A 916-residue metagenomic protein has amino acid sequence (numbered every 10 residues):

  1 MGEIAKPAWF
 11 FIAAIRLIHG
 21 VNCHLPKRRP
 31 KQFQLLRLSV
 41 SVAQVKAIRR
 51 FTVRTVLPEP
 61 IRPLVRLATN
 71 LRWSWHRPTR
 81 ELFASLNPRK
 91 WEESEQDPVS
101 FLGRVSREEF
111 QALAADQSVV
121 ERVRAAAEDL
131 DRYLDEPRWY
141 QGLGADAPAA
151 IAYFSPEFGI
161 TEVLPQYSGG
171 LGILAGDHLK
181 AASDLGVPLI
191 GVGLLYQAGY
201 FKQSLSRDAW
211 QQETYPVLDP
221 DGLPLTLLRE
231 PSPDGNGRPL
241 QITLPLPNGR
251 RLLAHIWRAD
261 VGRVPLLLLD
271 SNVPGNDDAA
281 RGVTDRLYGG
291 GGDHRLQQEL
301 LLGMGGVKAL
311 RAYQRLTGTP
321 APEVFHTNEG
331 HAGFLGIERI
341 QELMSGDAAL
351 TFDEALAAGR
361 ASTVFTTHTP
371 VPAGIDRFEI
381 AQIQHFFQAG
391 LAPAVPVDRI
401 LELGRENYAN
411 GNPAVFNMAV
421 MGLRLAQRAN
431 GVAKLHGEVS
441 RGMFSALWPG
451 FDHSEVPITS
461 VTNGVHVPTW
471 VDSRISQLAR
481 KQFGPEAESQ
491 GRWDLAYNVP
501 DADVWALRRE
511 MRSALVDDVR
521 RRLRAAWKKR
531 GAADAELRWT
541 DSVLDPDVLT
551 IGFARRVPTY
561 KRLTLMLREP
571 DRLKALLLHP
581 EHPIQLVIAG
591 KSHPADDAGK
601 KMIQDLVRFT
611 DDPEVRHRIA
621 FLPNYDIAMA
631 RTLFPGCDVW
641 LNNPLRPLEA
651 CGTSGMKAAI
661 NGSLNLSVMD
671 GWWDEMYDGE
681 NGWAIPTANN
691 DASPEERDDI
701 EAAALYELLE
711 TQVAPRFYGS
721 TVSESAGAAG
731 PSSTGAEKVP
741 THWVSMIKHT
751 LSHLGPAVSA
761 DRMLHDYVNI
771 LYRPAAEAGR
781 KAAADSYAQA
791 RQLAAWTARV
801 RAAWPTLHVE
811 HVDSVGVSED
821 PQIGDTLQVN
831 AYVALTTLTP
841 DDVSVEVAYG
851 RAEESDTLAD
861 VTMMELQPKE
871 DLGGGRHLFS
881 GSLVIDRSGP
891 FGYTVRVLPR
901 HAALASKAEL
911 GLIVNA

Functional and structural regions predicted by a protein language model:
M1, K6-P7, E299, W743: Generic alpha-helix initiation/capping and coil-helix boundary signal
G2-K6, A13-H19, R28: Short, low-complexity, charge-dense intrinsically disordered segments
P7, G20, S39-S41: Detector for intrinsically disordered, low-structure N-terminal pre-sequences
F10-F11, F33: Aromatic (phenylalanine/tyrosine) cluster motif
F33-A916: Catalytic cores of carbohydrate-active enzymes across secretory and cytosolic contexts
